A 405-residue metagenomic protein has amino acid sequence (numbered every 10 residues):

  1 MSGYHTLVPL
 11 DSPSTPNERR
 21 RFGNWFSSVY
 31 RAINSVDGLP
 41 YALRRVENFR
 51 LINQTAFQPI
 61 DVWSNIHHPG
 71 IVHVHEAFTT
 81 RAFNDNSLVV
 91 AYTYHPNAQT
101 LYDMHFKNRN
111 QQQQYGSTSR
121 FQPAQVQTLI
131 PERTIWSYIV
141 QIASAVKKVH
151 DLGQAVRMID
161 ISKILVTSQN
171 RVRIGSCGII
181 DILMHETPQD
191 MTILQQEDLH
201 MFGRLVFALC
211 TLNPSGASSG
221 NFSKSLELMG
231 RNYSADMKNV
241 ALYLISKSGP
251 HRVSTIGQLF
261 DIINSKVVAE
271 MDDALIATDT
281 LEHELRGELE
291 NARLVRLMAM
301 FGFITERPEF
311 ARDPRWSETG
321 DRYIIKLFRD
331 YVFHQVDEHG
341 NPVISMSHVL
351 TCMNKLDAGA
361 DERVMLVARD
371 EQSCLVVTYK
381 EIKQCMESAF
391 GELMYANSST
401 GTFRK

Functional and structural regions predicted by a protein language model:
G3-V90, P96-Y115, R120-F121: ATP-binding glycine-rich loop module of kinase domains
N34-L39, E47-R50, T79, H95-Q99 (+4 more regions): Conserved beta-strand elements of beta-rich interaction domains across eukaryotes, especially beta-propellers
P131, Y138, V146-T167, R171: Catalytic-loop of the protein kinase fold
S144-A145, V240: Conserved hydrophobic core/spine positions of the Hanks-type protein kinase catalytic domain
R171-L242, A292-R369: C-lobe/activation-segment region of protein kinase-like
S246-A274: Terminal C-lobe "cap" of eukaryotic-type protein kinase domains
I276-A292: Post-kinase regulatory C-tail/linker adjacent to protein kinase catalytic domains
I344-K405: C-terminal non-catalytic accessory extensions
